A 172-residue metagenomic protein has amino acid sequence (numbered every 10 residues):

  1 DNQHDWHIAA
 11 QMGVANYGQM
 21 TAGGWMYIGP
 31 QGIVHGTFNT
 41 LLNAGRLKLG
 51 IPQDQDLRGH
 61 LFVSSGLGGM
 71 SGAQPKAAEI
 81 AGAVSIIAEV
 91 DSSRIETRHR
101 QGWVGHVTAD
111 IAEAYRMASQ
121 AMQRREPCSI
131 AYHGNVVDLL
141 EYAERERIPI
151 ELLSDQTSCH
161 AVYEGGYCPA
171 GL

Functional and structural regions predicted by a protein language model:
D1-G36, L42, R46-L49, Q53: N-terminal ligand-binding/catalytic initiation module
D1-H7, V63-S65, A121, E126-I130: Short, charged N-terminal helix-start/capping segments
W6-A9, G13, Y142, R147-L152 (+1 more regions): Alpha/beta enzyme core
Q19-N39, R58-L61, L67-R125, L152-L172: Catalytic or ion-translocation cores adjacent to nucleophile or general acid/base/metal-coordination motifs in diverse
G45-L57, A112, P127-S129, H133-E146 (+2 more regions): Non-transmembrane, aqueous-exposed alpha-helical and coiled segments at domain scale
